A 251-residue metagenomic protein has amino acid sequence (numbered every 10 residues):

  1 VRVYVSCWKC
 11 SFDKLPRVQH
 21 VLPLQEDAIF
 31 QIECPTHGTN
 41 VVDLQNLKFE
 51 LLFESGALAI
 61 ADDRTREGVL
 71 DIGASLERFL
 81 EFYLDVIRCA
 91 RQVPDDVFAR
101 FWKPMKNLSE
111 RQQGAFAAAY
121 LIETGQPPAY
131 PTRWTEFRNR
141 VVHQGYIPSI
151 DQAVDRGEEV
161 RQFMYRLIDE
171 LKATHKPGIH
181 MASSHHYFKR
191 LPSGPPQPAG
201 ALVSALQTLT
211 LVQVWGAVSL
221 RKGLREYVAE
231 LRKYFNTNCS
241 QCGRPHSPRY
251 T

Functional and structural regions predicted by a protein language model:
V1-A59: N-terminal cysteine/histidine-rich coordination modules
V1-C10, A99, G243, Y250-T251: A broadly conserved sequence feature marking short terminus-proximal activation segments in nucleic acid-centric
C10, C34, C89, C239-C242: Generic recognition of cysteine residues
L24, N46, T65, P128-P131: A generic helix-loop boundary/linker signal
P35-L108: Long, charge-rich boundary regions
L76, F98-A99, E110-A117, K176-K189: Noncatalytic linker/hinge segments flanking ATPase motor cores
L80, I87-I147: Flexible secondary-structure boundary motifs
L121-T251: Charge-enriched, short contiguous segments at helix-coil
